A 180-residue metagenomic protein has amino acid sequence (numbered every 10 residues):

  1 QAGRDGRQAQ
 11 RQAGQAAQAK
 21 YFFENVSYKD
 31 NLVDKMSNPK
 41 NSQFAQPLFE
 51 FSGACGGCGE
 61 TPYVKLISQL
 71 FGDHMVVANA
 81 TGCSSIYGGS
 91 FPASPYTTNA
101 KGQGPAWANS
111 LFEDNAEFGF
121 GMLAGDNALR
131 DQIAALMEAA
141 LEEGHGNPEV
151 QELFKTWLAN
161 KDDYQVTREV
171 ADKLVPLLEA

Functional and structural regions predicted by a protein language model:
Q1-G14, Y21-F22, P62: Iron-sulfur cluster-binding cysteine motifs and their immediate structural context in ferredoxin-like electron-transfer
A16-A180: Cofactor-binding active-site loop characterized by glycine-rich and histidine/acidic residues
